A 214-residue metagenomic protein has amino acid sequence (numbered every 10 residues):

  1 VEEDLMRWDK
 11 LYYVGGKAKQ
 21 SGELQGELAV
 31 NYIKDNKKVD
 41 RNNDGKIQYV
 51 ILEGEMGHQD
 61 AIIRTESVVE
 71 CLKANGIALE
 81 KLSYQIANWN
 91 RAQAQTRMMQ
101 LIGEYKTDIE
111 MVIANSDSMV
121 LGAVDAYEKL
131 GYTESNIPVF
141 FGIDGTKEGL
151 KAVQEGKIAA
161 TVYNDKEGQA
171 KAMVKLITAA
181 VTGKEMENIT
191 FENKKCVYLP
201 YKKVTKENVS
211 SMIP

Functional and structural regions predicted by a protein language model:
V1-E2, Y13-G15, Q48-L52, S83 (+3 more regions): Structural recognition of the beta-strand scaffold that forms the well-ordered cores of secreted hydrolase catalytic
V1-Q20, L24, N36-Q48, T146-Q154 (+1 more regions): Flexible loop/hinge segments that line or gate small-molecule binding clefts
D9-K10, K46-Q48, A74-K81, K106-E110 (+2 more regions): Loop/turn elements at helix/coil->beta-strand transitions in domains of secreted/extracellular proteins
K17-Q25, I47-C71, E80, A87 (+2 more regions): Extracytoplasmic ligand-binding site segments that recognize negatively charged/polar headgroups
A29-K37, I102, M173, I177-E185: Short, hydrophobic alpha-helical segments
K46-M56, D60, C71, G168-P214: Hinge/cleft segment of the Venus flytrap/periplasmic-binding protein
S67-V68, E80-K151: Hydrophobic alpha-helical
D125-E167, K171, K175-K194: Exported/periplasmic ABC-transporter solute-binding proteins
